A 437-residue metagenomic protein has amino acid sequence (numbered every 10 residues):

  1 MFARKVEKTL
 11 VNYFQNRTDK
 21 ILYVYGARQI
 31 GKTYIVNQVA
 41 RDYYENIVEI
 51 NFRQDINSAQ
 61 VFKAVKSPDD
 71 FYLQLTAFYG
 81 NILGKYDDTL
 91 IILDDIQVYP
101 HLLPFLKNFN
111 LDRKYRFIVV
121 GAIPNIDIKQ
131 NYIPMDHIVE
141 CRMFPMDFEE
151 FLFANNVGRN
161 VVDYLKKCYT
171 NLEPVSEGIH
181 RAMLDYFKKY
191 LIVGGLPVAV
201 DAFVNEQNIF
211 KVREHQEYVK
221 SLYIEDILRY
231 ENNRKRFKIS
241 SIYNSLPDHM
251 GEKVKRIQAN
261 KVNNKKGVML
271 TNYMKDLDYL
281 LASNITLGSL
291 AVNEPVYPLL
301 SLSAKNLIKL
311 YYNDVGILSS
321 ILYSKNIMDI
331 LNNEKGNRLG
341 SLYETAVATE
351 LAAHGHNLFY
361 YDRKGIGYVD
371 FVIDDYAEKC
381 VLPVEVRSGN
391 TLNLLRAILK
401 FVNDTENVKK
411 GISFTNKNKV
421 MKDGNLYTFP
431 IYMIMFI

Functional and structural regions predicted by a protein language model:
M1-Q15: N-terminal pre-Walker A segment at the start of P-loop NTPase domains
V24: Hydrophobic anchor at the beta1->P-loop junction of P-loop NTPases
K32: Conserved lysine of the Walker
I35, V39: Hydrophobic positions on the alpha1 helix immediately C-terminal to the Walker A/P-loop
Q54-Y86: Short glycine-rich substrate-engagement loop in P-loop NTPases that contacts/grips substrate
R116-A122: Structural recognition of the conserved hydrophobic beta-strand(s) that form the central parallel beta-sheet of P-loop
I128-G251: Interdomain motor-coupling "hinge/lid" segment immediately C-terminal to the ATP-binding subdomain of NTP-driven enzymes
V204-V369, I373-Y376: Accessory nucleic acid-recognition modules appended to NTPase machines
